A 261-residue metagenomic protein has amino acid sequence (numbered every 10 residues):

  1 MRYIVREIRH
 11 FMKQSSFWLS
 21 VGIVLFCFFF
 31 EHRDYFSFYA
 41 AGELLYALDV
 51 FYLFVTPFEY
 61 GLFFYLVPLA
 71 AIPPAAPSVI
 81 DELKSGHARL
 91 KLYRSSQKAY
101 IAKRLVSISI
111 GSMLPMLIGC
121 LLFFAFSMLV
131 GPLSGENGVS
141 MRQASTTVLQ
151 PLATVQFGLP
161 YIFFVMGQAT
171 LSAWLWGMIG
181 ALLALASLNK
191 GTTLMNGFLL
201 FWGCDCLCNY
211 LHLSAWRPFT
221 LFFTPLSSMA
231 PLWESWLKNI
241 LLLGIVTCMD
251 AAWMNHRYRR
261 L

Functional and structural regions predicted by a protein language model:
M1-V24: Aromatic- and glycine-rich beta-strand/loop motifs that create alpha-glucan
E7, L241-L261: Junction motif at the cytosolic side of a transmembrane helix
S15-S16, S96-K98, A102, N189-L194: Membrane-helix interface segments
S20-L25, G191-C204: Central hydrophobic cores of alpha-helical transmembrane segments in multi-pass integral membrane proteins
C27-P77, V106-L185, L221-L241: Secretory targeting signals
A76-I80, K84, F123, S127 (+6 more regions): Membrane-water interface at transmembrane helix exits
P77-G111: Helix-loop-helix units of permease transmembrane domains in multi-pass membrane transporters, especially ABC
G131-A144, L199-W216: Juxtamembrane non-transmembrane "cap" segments at the membrane-aqueous interface of multi-pass membrane proteins
